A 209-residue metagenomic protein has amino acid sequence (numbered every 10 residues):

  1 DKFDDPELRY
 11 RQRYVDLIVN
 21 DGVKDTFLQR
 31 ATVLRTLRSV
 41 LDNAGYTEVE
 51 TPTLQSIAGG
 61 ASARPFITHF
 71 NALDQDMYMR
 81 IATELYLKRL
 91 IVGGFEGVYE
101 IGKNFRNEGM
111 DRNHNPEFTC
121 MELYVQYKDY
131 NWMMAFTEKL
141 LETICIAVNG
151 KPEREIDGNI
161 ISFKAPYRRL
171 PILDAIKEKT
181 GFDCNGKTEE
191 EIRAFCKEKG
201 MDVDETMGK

Functional and structural regions predicted by a protein language model:
D1-K209: Class II aminoacyl-tRNA synthetase catalytic cores and aaRS-like
